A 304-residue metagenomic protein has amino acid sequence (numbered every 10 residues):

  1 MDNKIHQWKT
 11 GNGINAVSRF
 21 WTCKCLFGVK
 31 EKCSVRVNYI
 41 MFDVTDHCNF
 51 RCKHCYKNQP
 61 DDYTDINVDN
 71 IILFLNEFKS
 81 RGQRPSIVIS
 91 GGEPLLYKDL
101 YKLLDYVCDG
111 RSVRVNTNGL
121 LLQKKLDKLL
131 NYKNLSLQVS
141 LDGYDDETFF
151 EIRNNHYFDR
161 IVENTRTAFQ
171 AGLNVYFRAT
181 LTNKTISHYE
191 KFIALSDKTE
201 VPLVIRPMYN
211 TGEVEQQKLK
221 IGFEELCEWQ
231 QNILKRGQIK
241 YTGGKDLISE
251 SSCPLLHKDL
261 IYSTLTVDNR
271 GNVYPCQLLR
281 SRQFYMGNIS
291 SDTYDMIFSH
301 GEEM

Functional and structural regions predicted by a protein language model:
D2-K133: Conserved alpha-helical substructure of the radical SAM core
D2-K24, N269-D295: A broadly conserved sequence feature marking short terminus-proximal activation segments in nucleic acid-centric
I40, P85-I87, V113-V115, L137-V139 (+2 more regions): Hydrophobic faces of well-ordered beta-strands that scaffold small-molecule active sites in alpha/beta enzyme cores
Q83, K133-N134, G172, E200: Residue-level detector of structured alpha->beta connecting loops
S140-D142, E147-Y285, I289: Radical SAM enzyme [4Fe-4S]-AdoMet core and its adjacent flexible, acidic and glycine-rich loops/tails across
F298-M304: Immediate flanking context of iron-sulfur cluster ligation sites
